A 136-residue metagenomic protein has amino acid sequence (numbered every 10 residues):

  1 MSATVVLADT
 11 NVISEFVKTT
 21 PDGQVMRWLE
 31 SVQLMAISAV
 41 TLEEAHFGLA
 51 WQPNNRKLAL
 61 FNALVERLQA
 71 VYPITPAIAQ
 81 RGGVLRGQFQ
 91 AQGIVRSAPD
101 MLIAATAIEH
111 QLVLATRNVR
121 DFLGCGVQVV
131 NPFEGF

Functional and structural regions predicted by a protein language model:
M1-I37, F47-E66, F136: Short, well-structured N-terminal submotif of metal-dependent ribonuclease cores
T4, A70-R117: Active-site neighborhoods of divalent-metal-dependent phosphate/nucleic-acid chemistry enzymes
D9-T10, A45, G82, A107 (+1 more regions): Generic structural signal for small/hydrophobic residues in well-ordered secondary structure, especially within
N11-V12, V40, A77, R120: Alpha-helix/helix-capping structural signal
D22, L42, L58-F61, A79-G82 (+1 more regions): A general structural signal for well-ordered alpha-helical segments in protein cores
V113, R120, G135: Flexible glycine-rich beta->alpha loop in the catalytic core of nucleotide-sugar glycosyltransferases
